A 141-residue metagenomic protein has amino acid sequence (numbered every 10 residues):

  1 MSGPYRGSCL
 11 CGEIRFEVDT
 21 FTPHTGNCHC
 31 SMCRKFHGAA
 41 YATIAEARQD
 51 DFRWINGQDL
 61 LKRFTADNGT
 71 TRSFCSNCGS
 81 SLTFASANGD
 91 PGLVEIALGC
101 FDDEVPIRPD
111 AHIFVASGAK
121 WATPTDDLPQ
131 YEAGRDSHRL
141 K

Functional and structural regions predicted by a protein language model:
M1-K141: A short Gly-Trp-Pro
